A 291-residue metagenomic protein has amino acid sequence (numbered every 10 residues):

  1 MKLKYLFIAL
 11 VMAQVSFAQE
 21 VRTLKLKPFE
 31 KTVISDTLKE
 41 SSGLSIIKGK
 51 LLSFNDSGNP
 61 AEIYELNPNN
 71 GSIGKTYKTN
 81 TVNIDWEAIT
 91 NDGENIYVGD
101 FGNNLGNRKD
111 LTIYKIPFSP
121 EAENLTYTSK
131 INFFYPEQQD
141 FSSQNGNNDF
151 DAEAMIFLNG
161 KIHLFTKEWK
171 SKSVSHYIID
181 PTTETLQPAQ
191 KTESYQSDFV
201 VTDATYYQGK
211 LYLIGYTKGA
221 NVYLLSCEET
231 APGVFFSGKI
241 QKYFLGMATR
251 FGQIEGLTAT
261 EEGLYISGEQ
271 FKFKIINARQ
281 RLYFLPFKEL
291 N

Functional and structural regions predicted by a protein language model:
M1-K25: Bacterial Sec-dependent N-terminal signal peptides
Q19-N291: Sequence/structural signature of beta-propeller domains
